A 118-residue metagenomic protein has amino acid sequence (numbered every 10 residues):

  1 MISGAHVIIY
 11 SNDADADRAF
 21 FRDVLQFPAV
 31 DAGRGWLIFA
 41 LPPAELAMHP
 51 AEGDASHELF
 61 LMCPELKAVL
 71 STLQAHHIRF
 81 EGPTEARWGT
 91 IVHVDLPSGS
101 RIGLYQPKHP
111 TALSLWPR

Functional and structural regions predicted by a protein language model:
M1-R18, E45, H57-L59, K108-R118: N-terminal beta-strand motif that seeds the catalytic metal site of vicinal oxygen chelate
S3-A5, V30, E81: A short, local hydrophobic-aromatic micro-motif
A5, R34, G89-I91: Short loop/turn microsegments at loop-to-beta-strand junctions
D13-D15, F60-I102, Q106-T111: Vicinal oxygen chelate
D13-P28, T72: Amphipathic alpha-helical segments
F21, E52, L73, L115-P117: Short, flexible helix/strand-to-coil boundary loops that buttress conserved ligand/catalytic motifs in alpha/beta
Q26-H57, L61, V94, R101-K108: Conserved short beta-strand elements that form part of the metal-binding/catalytic scaffold of enzyme active sites
W36-L37, W88, S114: Positions that flank functional sites
